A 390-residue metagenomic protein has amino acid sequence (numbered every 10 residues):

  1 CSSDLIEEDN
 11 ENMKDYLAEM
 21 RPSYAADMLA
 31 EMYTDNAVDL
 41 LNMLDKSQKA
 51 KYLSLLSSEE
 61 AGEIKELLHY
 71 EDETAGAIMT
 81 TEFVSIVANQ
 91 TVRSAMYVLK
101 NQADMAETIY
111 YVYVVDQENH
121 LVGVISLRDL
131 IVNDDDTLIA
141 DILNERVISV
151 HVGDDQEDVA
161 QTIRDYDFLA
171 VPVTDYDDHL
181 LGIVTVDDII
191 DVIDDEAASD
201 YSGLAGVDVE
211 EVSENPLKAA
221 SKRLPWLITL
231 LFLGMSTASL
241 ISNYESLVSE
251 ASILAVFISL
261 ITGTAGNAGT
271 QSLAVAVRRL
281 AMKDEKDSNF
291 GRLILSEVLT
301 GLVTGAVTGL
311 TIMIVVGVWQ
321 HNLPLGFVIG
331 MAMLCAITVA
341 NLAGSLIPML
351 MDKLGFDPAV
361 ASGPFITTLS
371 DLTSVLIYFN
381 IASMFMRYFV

Functional and structural regions predicted by a protein language model:
S3-A205: Hydrophobic packing positions in regular secondary-structure scaffolds
A197-V339, L346-V360, P364-L369, Y378-V390: Alpha-helical transmembrane segments and their membrane-interface boundaries that form or gate the permeation pathway
